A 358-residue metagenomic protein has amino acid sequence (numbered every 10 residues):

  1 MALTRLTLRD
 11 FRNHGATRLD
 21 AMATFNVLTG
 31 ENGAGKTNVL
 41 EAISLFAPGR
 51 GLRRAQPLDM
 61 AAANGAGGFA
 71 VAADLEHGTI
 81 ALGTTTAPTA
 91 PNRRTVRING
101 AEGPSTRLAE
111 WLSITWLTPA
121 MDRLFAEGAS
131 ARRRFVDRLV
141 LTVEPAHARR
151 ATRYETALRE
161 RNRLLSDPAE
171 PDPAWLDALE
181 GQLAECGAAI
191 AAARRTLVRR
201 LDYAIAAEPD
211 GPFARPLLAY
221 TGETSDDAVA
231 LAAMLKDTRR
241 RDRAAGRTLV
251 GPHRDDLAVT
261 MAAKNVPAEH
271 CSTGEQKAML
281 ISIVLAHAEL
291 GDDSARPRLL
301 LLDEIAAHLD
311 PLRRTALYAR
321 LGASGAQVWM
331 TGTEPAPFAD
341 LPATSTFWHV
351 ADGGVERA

Functional and structural regions predicted by a protein language model:
M1-E31, L45, A174-L299, H308-L312 (+3 more regions): Conserved NTPase motor "head" modules and their coupling/switch loops across ABC/AAA+ ATPases, GTPases, and GHKL ATPases
K36: Conserved lysine of the Walker
I43, S345-W348: Conserved short hydrophobic beta-strand within the ABC ATPase nucleotide-binding domain
S44-A131, F135-H147, R199-A206, D227-A228 (+1 more regions): Nucleotide-state sensing region of NTPase/ATPase domains
R123-P212, T221-E223: An accessory alpha-helical subdomain
D303-I305: Walker B catalytic acidic pair
T331-T333: H-loop/switch region of ABC-family ATPase nucleotide-binding domains
